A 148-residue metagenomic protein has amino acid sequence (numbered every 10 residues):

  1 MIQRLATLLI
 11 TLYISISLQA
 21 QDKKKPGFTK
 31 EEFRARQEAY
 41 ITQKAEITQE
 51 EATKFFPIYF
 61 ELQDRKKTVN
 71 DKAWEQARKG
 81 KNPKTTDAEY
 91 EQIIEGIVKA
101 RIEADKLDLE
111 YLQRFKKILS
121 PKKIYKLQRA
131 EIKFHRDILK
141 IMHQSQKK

Functional and structural regions predicted by a protein language model:
M1-P26: Bacterial Sec-dependent N-terminal signal peptides
I2, D71-K72, A77, A130-R136: N-terminal hydrophobic signal/anchor transmembrane helix of membrane proteins
L18, Q63-K66, H135-I138: A short hydrophobic/aromatic micro-motif that marks alpha-helical segments and, especially, helix-coil
Q19-Q43, K140-K148: Sec-dependent signal peptide cleavage junction
Q37, I41-I118: Amphipathic alpha-helical segments
F115-R129: Long amphipathic alpha-helical coiled-coil segments
Y125-L127, I132-K148: Short terminal interaction segments
